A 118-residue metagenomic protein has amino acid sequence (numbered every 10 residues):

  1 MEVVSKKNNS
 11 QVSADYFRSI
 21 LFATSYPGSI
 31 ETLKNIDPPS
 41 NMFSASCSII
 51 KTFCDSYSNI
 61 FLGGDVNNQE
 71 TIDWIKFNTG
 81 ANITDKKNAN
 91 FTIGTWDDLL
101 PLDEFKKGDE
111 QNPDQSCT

Functional and structural regions predicted by a protein language model:
M1-N59, G63-V66, D73, F77-T79: N-terminal, charge-rich interaction modules
Y57-S58, Q69-T118: Internal, well-folded beta-alpha domain core
